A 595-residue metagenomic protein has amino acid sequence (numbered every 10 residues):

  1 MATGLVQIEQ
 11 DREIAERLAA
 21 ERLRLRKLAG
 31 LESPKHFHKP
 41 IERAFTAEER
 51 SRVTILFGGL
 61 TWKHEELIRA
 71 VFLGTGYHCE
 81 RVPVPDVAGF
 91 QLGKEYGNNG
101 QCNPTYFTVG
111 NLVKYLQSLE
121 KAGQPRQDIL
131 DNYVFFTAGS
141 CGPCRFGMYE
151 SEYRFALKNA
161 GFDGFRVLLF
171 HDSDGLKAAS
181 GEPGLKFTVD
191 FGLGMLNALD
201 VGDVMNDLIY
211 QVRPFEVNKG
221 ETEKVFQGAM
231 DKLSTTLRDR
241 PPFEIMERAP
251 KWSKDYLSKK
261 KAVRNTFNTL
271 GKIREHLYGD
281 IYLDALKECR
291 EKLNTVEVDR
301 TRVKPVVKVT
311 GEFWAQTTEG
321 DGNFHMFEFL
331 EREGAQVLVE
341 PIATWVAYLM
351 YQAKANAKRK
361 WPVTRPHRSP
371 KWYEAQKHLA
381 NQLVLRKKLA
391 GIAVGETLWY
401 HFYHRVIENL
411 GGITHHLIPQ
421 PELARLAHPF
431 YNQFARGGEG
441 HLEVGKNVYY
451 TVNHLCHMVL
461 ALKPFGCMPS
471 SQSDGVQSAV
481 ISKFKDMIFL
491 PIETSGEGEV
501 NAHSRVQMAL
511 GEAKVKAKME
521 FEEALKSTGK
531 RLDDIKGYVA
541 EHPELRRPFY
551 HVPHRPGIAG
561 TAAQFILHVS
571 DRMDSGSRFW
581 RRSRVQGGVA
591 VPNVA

Functional and structural regions predicted by a protein language model:
M1-A595: An N-terminal assembly and electron-transfer interface module characteristic of large anaerobic redox and radical
